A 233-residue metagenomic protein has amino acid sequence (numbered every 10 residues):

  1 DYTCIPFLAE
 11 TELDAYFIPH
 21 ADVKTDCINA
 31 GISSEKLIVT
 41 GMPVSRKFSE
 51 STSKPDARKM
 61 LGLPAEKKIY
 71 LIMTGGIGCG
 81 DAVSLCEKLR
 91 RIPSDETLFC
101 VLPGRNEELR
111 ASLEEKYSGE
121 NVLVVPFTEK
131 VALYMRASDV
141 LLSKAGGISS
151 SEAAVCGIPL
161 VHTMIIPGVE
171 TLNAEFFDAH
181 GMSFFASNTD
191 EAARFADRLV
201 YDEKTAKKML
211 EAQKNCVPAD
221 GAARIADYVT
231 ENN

Functional and structural regions predicted by a protein language model:
Y2-A15: Membrane-proximal helix-turn-helix segments that form the acceptor-binding/catalytic region of lipid-linked
T3-P6, V23-I28, L109-L113, S149 (+1 more regions): Short, glycine/polar-rich helix-capping loops at beta-to-alpha or helix-loop-helix junctions that flank or form
D14-I69, M73-I77, R105: A nucleotide-sugar donor-handling region in carbohydrate enzymes
K54-D56, L63-A137: Donor-nucleotide binding loops and adjacent catalytic segments primarily of GT-B fold Leloir glycosyltransferases
L133-L172: A donor-sugar binding/catalytic signature common to diverse glycosyltransferases and related nucleotide-sugar
A179-G181, S187-K204: C-terminal "capping" alpha-helix adjacent to the active site of nucleotide-linked donor transferases in cell-envelope
T205-A219: A short, well-ordered alpha-helix in the C-terminal region of glycosyltransferases
P218-N233: C-terminal alpha-helical cap of glycosyltransferases
